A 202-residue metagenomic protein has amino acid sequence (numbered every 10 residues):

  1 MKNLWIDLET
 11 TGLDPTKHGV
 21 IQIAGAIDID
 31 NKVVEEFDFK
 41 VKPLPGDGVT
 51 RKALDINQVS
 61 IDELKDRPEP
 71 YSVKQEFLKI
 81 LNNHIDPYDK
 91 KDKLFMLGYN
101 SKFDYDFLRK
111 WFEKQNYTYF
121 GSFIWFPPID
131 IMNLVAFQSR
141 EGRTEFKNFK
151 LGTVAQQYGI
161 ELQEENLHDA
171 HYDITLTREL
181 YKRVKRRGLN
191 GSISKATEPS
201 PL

Functional and structural regions predicted by a protein language model:
K2, K17-I21, I27-V59, L81 (+1 more regions): Metal-dependent phosphoesterase core characteristic of DEDDh/y 3'-5' exonuclease domains
N3-D7: Short, hydrophobic/glycine-enriched beta-strand segments
L8-T16: Short acidic, Gly/Ser-rich segments with clustered Asp/Glu that frequently serve as metal-coordination loops in enzyme
N57-H84: Metal-dependent phosphoesterase signature
